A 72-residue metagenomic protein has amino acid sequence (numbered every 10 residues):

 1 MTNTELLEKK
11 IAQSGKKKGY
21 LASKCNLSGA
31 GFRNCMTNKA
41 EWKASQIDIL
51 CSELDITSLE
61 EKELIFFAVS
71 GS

Functional and structural regions predicted by a protein language model:
M1-G19: A short, Lys/Arg-rich alpha-helix, primarily the initiator
I11, A22, C51: The alpha-helix within a helix-turn-helix
A12-G15, A30, N34, K62-S72: Short, charged recognition helix plus adjacent turn of helix-turn-helix-like nucleic-acid-binding domains
G15, E41-A44: Residue at a beta-strand N-cap/secondary-structure junction
N26-W42: Recognition helix of helix-turn-helix/homeodomain-like DNA-binding domains that insert into the DNA major groove
K43-E61: DNA major-groove recognition helix of helix-turn-helix/homeodomain DNA-binding modules
